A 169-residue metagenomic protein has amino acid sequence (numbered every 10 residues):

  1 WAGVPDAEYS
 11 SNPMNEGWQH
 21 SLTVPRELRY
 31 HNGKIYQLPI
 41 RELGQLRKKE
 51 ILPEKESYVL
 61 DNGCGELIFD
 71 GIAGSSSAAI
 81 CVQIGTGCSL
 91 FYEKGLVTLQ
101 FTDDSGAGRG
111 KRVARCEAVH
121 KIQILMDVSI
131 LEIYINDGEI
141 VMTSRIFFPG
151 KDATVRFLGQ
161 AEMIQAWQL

Functional and structural regions predicted by a protein language model:
W1-L169: Beta-rich accessory regions
